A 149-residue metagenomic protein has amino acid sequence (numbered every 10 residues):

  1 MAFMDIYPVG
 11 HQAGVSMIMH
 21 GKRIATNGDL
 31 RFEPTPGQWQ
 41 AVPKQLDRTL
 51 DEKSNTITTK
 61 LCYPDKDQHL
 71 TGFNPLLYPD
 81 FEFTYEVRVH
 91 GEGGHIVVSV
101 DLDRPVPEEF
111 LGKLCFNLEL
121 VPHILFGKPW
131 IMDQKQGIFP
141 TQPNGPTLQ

Functional and structural regions predicted by a protein language model:
M1, G21, K53-N55, D133-Q134: Intrinsic-disorder/low-complexity loop/linker signature
M1-M4, G10-V15, N55-K66, V98 (+2 more regions): Generic recognition of long tandem-repeat/solenoid scaffolds
M1-P43: Beta-strand-rich N-terminal accessory domains
M1-V9, P79-V89, Q149: Broad, structure-driven detector of short, well-ordered beta-strand segments within folded domains
I6-V9, H20-K22, T35, C62-Q68 (+4 more regions): Generic structural motif
F32-P105: Extended, loop-rich substrate-binding clefts of extracytoplasmic carbohydrate-active enzymes
V97-T141: Acidic (Asp/Glu-rich), glycine- and aromatic
